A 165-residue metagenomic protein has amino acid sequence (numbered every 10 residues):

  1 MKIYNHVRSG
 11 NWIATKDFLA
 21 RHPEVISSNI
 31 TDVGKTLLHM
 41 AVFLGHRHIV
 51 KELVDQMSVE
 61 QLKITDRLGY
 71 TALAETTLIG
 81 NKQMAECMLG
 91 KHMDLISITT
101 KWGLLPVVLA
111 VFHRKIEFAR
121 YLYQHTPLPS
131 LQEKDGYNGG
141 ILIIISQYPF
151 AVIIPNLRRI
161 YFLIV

Functional and structural regions predicted by a protein language model:
M1, S9-L68: Internal amphipathic alpha-helical repeat/solenoid segments
G10, G45, G80, R114 (+1 more regions): Ankyrin-repeat intra-repeat helix-capping/turn positions
A14, H48-I49, Q83-M84, E117-F118 (+1 more regions): Conserved ankyrin/ankyrin-like repeat signature
L19-V25, E52-Q61, E86-L95, Y121-P129 (+1 more regions): Ankyrin repeat domain, specifically the short helix-to-loop turn at the C-terminus of the second helix of each repeat
N29-T31, T65, I98-T99, L131-D135: Ankyrin-repeat boundary/linker signal
G34, G69, G103, G136-G139: Start-of-repeat signature of ankyrin repeats
G139-V165: Repeat-solenoid scaffold signature
